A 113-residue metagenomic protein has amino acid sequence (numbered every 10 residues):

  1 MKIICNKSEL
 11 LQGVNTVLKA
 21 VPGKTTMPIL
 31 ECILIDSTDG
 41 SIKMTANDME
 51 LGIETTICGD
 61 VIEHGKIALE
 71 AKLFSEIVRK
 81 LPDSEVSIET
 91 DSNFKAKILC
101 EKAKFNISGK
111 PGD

Functional and structural regions predicted by a protein language model:
M1-D113: Structural preference for solvent-exposed beta-strand-turn elements and adjacent flexible terminal/loop segments within
